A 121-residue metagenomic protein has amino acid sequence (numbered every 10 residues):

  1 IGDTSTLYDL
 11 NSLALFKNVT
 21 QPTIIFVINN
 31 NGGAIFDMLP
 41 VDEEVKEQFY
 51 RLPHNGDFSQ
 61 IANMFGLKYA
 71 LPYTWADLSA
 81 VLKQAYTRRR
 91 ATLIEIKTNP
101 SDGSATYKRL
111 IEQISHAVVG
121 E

Functional and structural regions predicted by a protein language model:
I1-E121: Thiamine diphosphate
